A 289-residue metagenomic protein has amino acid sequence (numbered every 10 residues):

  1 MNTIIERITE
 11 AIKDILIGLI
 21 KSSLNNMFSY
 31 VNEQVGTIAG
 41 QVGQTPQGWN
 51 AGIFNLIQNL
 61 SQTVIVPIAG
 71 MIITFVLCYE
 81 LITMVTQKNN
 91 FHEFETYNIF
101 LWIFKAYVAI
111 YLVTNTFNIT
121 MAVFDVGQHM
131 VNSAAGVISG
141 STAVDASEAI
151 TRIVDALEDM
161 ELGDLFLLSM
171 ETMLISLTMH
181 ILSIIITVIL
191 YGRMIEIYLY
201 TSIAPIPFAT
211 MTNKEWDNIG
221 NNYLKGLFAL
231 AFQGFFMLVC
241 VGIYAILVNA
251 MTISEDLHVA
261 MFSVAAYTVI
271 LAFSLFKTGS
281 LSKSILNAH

Functional and structural regions predicted by a protein language model:
M1-I72: Binding/recognition "hotspot" determinant
I5-I20, F94-L112, T116, G220-A229: Alpha-helical transmembrane segments and their helix-start/interface "positive-inside/aromatic belt" motifs in integral
L16, I20-S23, V31, A106-I203 (+2 more regions): Non-cytosolic segments of integral membrane proteins
E33-I65, V85, N89, V113-V144: Internal transmembrane helix-loop-helix hairpins in multi-pass membrane proteins, together with their boundary/packing
G70, T74-T86, M237-T252: Juxtamembrane "helix exit" motif at the C-terminal ends of alpha-helical transmembrane segments in multi-pass membrane
I72-I110, I203-D217: Hydrophobic transmembrane alpha-helix segments characteristic of membrane transport and insertion machinery
F208-K225, I253, K283-N287: Alpha-helical transmembrane segments
G226-L238: Alpha-helical transmembrane segments of multi-pass membrane proteins
